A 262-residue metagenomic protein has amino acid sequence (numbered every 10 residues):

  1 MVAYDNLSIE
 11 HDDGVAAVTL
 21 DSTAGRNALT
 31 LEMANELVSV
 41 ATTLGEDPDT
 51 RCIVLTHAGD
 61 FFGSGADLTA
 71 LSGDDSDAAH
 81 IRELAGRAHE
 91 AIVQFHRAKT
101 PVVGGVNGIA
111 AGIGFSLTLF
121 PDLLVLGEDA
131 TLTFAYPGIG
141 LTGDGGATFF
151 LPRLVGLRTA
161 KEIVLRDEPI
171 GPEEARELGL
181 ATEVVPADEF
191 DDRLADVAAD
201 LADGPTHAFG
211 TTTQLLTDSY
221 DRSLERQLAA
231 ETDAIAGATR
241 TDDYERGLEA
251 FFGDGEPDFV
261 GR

Functional and structural regions predicted by a protein language model:
M1-A17, D21, E168-A202, A208-S219 (+2 more regions): Amphipathic alpha-helical segments at domain termini/boundaries
M1-A58, V93: Conserved CoA-thioester-binding segment of acyl-CoA-metabolizing enzymes
M1-I9, A70, D77-L84, A88 (+3 more regions): Haloarchaeal acidic low-complexity proteome signature biased toward cell-envelope/secretome components but also
V18, S22, L37, L55 (+6 more regions): Terminal peptide-recognition signature
S22-T23, D47, D77, G204 (+2 more regions): Short loop-to-helix capping motifs
H57-Q94, A110: Glycine- (often His-adjacent) and acidic-residue-rich active-site loop that binds/positions the CoA thioester
H96-T206, T241: Crotonase-fold acyl-CoA enzyme core
I163, A175, L215-S219, A234-T239: Helix-loop "lid/cap" segments that line or gate small-molecule binding pockets
